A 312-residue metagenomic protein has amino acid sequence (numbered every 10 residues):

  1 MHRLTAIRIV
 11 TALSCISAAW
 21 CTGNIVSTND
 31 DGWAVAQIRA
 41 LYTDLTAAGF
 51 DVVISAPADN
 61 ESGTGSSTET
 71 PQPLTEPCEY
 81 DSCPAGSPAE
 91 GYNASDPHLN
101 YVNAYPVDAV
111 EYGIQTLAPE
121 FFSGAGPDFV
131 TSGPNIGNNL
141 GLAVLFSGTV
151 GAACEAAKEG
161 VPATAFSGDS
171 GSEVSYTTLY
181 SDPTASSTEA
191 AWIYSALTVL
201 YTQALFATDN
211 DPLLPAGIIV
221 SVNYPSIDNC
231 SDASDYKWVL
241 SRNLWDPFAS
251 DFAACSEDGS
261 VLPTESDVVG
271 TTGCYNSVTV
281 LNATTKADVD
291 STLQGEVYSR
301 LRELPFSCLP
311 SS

Functional and structural regions predicted by a protein language model:
M1-G23: Fungal secretory targeting signals
N24-T28, V52-A56, Y101, D128-G133 (+4 more regions): Structural recognition of the beta-strand scaffold that forms the well-ordered cores of secreted hydrolase catalytic
I25, V35-G113, F121-F122: A cross-family phosphate/adenosyl-ligand binding-site feature
D31-A34, A58-G63, Y105-V110, N135-L140 (+4 more regions): Solvent-exposed loop/turn segments at secondary-structure junctions within structured extracellular/periplasmic domains
D31-I38, N103-V107, L142-T149, S187-S195 (+1 more regions): Solvent-exposed, acidic/flexible segments
S82-A89, Y176-T188: Surface-exposed intrinsically disordered loops and tails
G113-I114, A118-G171: Internal, conserved structured core segments that host functional sites
Y180-S312: Electrostatically charged, flexible surface regions
